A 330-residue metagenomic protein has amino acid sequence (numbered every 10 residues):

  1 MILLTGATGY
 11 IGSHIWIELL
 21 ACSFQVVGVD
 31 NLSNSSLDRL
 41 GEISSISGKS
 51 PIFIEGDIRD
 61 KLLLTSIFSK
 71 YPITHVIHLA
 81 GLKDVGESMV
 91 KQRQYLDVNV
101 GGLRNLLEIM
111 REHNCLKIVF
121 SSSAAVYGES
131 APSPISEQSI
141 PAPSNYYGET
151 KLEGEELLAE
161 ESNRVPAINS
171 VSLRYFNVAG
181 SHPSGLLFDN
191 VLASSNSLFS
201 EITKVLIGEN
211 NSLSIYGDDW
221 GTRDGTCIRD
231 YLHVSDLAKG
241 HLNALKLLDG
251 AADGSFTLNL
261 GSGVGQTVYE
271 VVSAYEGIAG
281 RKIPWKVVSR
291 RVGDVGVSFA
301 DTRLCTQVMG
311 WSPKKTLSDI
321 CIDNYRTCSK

Functional and structural regions predicted by a protein language model:
M1-S181: N-terminal Rossmann-like NAD(P)+-binding domain of SDR-like oxidoreductases, especially those catalyzing
L37-R39, N177-S197, G208-R229: Short, flexible, glycine-rich and Lys/Arg-enriched loop motifs at helix boundaries that contact anionic partners
L96, S144-L152, F188-N196, S200 (+1 more regions): Short-chain dehydrogenase/reductase
E201-K330: C-terminal substrate-binding subdomain of Rossmann-fold SDR/epimerase-dehydratase oxidoreductases
